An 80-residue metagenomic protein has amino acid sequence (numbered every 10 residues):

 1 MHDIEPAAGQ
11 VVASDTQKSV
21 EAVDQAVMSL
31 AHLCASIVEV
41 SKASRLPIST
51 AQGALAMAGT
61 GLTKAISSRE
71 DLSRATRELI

Functional and structural regions predicted by a protein language model:
M1-S19: Disorder-to-helix initiation segments
H2, A26-S29, T50, E78: Structured binding/interaction patches within domain cores
T16-A26, A65-R69: Extended alpha-helical coiled-coil scaffold domains characteristic of the BAR superfamily
S29-T50: Short amphipathic helix-turn modules centered on a small-residue break
A35, E70-I80: Long amphipathic alpha-helical coiled-coil segments
A43-K64: Short, glycine/alanine-rich amphipathic alpha-helical segment that often forms an alpha-turn-alpha hairpin
